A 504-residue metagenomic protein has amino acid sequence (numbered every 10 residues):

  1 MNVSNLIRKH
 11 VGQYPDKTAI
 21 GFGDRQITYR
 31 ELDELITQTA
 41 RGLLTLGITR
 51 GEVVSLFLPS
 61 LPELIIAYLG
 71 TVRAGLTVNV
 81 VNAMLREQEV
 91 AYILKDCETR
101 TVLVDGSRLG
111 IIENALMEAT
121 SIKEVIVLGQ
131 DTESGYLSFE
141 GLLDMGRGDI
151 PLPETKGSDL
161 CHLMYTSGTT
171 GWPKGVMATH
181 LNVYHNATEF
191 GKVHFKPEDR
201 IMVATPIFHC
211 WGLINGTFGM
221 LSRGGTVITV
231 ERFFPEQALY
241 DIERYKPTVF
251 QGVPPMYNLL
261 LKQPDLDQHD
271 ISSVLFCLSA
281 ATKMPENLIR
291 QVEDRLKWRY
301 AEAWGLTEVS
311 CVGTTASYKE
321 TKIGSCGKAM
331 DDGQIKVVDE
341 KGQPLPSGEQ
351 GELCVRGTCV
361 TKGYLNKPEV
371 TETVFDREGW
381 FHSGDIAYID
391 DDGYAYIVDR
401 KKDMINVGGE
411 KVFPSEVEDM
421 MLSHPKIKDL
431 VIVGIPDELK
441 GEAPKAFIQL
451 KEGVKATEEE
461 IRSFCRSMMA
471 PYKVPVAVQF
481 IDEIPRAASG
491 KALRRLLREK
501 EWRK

Functional and structural regions predicted by a protein language model:
V3, R8, D16-L61, I65-L69 (+2 more regions): Conserved AMP-binding/adenylate-forming core of the ANL superfamily
D16, V127, G146-Y165, W172 (+1 more regions): Conserved pre-ATP/AMP-binding loop-to-beta segment of ANL
D24, S107-G157, P264: ANL superfamily adenylate-forming
T28-E31, C161-H185: Conserved AMP-binding A3 loop
L85, V102-V104, I242, F250 (+7 more regions): AMP-binding/adenylate-forming catalytic core of the ANL superfamily
Y184-R200, F208-V249, L259, Q263: Conserved AMP-binding/adenylation subdomain of ANL enzymes
P247-G252, L261-K322, Q334: Gly/Ser/Thr-rich phosphate-binding loop
K328-D332, Q343-V374, E410-V412: Conserved ATP/PPi-binding loop(s) of AMP-dependent carboxylate-activating enzymes
